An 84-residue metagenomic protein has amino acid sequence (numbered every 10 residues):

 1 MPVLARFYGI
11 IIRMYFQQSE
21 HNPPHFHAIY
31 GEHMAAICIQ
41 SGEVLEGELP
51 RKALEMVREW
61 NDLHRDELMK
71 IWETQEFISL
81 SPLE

Functional and structural regions predicted by a protein language model:
M1-N22: Short, charged/polar N-terminal "headpieces" of proteins
V3, A35, L45, E76-S79: Glycine-rich, flexible loop/turn motifs
F7, I12, F26, R58-W60 (+1 more regions): Bulky hydrophobic/aromatic packing residues
I10-I12, I29, I37-I39, I71 (+1 more regions): Weak global preference for isoleucine
Y15-R51: A short, structured beta-strand/loop element
L54-E84: C-terminal structural segments of small proteins and small subunits
